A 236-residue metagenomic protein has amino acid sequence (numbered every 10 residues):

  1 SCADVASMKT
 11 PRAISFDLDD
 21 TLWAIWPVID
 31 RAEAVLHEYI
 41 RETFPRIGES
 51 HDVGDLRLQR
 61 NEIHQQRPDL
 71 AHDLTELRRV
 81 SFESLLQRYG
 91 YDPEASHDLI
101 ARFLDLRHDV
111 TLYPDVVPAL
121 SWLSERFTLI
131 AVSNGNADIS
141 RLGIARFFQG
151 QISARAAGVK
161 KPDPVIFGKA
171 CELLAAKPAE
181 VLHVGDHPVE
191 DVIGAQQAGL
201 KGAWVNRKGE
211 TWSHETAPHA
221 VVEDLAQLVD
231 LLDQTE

Functional and structural regions predicted by a protein language model:
S1-I14, W26-P27, V117, S121 (+2 more regions): Asp-based, Mg2+/Mn2+-dependent phosphohydrolase catalytic module
K9-P114: N-terminal helical cap/lid subdomain that shapes the substrate entry/recognition surface in HAD-like hydrolases
